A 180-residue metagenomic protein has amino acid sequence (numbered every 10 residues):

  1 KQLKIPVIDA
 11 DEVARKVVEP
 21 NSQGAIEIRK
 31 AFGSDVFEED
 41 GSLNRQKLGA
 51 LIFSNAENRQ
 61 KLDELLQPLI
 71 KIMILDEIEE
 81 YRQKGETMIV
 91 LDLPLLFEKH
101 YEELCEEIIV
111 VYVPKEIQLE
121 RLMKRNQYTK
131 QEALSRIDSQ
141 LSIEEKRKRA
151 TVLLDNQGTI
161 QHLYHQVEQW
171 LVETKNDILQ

Functional and structural regions predicted by a protein language model:
K1-I8: A conserved segment at the C-terminal end of the G1
L3, F32, L104-C105, R149-A150: Short, structured coil segments at secondary-structure junctions
E12-E86: ATP-dependent small-molecule kinase phosphotransfer cores that center on conserved nucleotide phosphate-binding segments
A25, R29, K115-E120, K130 (+1 more regions): An amphipathic alpha-helix signature
I74, E103, K124-E173: Small-molecule kinase domains that catalyze NTP-dependent phosphoryl transfer to phosphate-bearing small molecules
L75-R125: ATP-dependent NMP and nucleoside kinases share a basic, alpha-helical "lid"
V172-Q180: Generic C-terminal helix-cap and adjacent flexible tail
